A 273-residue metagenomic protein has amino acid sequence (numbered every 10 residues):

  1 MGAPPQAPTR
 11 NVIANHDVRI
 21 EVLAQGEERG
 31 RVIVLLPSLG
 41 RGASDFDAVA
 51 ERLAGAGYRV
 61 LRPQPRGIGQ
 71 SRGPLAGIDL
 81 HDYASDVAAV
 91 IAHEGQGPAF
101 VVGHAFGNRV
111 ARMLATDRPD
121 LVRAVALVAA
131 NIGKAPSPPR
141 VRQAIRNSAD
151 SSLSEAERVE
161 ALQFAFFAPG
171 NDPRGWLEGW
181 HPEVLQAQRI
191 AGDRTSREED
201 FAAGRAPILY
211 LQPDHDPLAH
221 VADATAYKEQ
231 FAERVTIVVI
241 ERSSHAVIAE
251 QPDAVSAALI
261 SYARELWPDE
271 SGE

Functional and structural regions predicted by a protein language model:
N15-Q25: A short loop-to-beta-strand scaffold at the N-terminal edge of the catalytic core in hydrolase folds
L23-Q70: Conserved HGGG/HGGXW glycine-rich cap/lid loop of the alpha/beta-hydrolase fold
G55, R62-V102: Active-site loop/oxyanion-hole signature of alpha/beta-hydrolase fold enzymes
G103-G107, A111: Gly/Ala-rich beta-loop-alpha elbow adjacent to hydrolase catalytic centers
R112-T116, R123-S151: Flexible "cap/lid" loop of the alpha/beta hydrolase fold
P136-P139, S151-G204: Conserved alpha/beta-hydrolase catalytic His-Asp/Glu region
I208-S243: Conserved loop-alpha-helix segment in the C-terminal half of the alpha/beta-hydrolase fold that carries the catalytic
R234-E273: Catalytic active-site module of serine/aspartate enzymes centered on a nucleophile-bearing elbow/loop
